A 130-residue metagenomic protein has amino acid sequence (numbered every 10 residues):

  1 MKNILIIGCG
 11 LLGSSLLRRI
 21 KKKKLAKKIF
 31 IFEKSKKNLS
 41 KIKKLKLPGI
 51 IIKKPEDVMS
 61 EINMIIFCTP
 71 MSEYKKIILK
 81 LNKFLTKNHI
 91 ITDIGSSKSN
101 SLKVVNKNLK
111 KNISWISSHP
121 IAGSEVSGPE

Functional and structural regions predicted by a protein language model:
M1, A26, I62, K87-H89 (+1 more regions): A general structural motif
M1-S60: NAD(P)+-binding Rossmann beta1-loop-alpha1 motif at the extreme N-terminus of oxidoreductases
L11, I50, E73, E125-V126: Short secondary-structure boundary/capping elements
S14-L16, Y74, N100-S101: Short glycine/serine/threonine-rich phosphate/pyrophosphate-binding segments that cradle anionic phosphate groups
K34-S35, T69-P70, I94: Short beta->alpha hinge that forms the Motif I/post-I loop of the SAM-binding pocket
K46-I50, C68, N108-K111: Short, hinge-like loop/turn segments at secondary-structure boundaries
E56-L85, H89-I90: Rossmann-like NAD(P)-binding element
I77-P129: Rossmann-like NAD(P)(H) cofactor-binding subdomain of soluble oxidoreductases
